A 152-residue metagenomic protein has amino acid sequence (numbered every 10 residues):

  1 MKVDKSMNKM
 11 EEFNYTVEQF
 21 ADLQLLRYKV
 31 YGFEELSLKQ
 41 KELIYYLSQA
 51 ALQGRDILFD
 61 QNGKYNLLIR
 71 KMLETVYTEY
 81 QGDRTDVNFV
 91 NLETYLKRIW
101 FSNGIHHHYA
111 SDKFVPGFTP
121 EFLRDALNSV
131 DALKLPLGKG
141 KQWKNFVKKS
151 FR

Functional and structural regions predicted by a protein language model:
K2-M7: Short, Lys/Arg-enriched N-terminal segments with co-localized hydrophobic residues within the first ~10-30 amino acids
N8-R152: N-terminal helix-rich structural modules
